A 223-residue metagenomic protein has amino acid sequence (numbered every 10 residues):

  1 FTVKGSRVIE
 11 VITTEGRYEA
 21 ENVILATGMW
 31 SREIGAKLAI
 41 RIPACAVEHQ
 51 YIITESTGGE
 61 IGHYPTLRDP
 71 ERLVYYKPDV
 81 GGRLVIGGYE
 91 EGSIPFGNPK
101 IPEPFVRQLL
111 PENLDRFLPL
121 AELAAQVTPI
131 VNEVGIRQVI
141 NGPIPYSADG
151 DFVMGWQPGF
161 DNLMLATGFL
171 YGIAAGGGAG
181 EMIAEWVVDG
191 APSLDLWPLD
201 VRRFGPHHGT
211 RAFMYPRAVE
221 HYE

Functional and structural regions predicted by a protein language model:
F1-E112, P119-I130, P206-E223: Flavin-dependent oxidoreductases
E71, E103, P111-Y222: C-terminal catalytic lobe of FAD-dependent flavoproteins
